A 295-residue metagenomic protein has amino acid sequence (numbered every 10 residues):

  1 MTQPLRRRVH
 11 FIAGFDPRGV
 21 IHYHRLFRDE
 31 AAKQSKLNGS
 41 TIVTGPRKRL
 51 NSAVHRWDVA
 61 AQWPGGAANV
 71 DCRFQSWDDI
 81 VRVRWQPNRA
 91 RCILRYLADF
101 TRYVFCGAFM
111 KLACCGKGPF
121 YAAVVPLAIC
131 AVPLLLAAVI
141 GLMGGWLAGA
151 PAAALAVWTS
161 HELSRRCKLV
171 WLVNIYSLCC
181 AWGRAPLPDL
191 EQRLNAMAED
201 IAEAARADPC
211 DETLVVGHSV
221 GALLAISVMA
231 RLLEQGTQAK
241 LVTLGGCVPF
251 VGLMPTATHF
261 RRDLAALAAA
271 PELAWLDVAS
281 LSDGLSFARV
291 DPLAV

Functional and structural regions predicted by a protein language model:
M1-T101, V278: Membrane-protein extramembrane domains
R8, A13-A31, C180-S286: Serine-dependent carboxylesterase/thioesterase catalytic core of lipase-like alpha/beta-hydrolase/SGNH enzymes
P17, A67-P126, G144-P209: Active-site catalytic motif of lipid deacylating hydrolases and related acyltransferases
T44-L50, A108-C114, W275-S282: Low-complexity, flexible helical/coil segments
V124-L142: Canonical alpha-helical transmembrane segments of integral membrane proteins
A294-V295: Long, C-terminal catalytic modules of enzymes
